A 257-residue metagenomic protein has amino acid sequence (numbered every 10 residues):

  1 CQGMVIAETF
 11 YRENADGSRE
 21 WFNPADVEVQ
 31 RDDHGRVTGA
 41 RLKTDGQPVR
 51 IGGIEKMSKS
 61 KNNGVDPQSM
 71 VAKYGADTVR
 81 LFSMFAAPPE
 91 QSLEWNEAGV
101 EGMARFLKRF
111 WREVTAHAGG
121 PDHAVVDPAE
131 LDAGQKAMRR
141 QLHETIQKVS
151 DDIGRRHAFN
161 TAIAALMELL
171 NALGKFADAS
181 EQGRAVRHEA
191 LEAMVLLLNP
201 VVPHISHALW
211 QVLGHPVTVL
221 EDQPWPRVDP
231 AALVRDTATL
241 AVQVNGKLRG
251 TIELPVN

Functional and structural regions predicted by a protein language model:
C1-A185: Long, charged, mostly alpha-helical binding arms that flank functional sites
M57, N63, L93-N96, G174-A185 (+1 more regions): Basic, alpha-helical terminal appendages of large translation-related enzymes
